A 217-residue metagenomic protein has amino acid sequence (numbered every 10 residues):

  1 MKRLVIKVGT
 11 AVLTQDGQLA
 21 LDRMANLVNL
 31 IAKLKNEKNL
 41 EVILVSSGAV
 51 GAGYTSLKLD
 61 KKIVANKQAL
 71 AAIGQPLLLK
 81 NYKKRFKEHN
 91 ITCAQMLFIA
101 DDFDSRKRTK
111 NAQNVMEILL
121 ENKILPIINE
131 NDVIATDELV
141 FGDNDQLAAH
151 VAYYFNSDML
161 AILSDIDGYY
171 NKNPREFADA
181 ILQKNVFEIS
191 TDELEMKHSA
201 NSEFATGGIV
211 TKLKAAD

Functional and structural regions predicted by a protein language model:
M1-D217: Nucleotide/pyrophosphate-binding catalytic subdomain
